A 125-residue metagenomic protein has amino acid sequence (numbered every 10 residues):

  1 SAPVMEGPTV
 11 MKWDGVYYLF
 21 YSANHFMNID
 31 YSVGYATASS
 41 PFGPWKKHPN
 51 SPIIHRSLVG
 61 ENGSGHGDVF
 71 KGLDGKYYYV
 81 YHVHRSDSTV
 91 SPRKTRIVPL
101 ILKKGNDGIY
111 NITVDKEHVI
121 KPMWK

Functional and structural regions predicted by a protein language model:
S1-K125: Carbohydrate-active catalytic/glycan-binding domains of CAZyme proteins, especially the secreted or lumenal ectodomains
